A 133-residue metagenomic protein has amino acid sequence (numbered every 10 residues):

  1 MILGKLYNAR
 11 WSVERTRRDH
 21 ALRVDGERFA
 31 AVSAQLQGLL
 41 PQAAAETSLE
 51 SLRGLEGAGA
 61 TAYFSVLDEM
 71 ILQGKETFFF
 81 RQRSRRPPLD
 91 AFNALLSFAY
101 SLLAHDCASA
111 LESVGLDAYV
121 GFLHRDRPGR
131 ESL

Functional and structural regions predicted by a protein language model:
I2-L133: Active-site helix-to-loop segments that bind/position phosphate- or nucleotide-bearing substrates and donors across
